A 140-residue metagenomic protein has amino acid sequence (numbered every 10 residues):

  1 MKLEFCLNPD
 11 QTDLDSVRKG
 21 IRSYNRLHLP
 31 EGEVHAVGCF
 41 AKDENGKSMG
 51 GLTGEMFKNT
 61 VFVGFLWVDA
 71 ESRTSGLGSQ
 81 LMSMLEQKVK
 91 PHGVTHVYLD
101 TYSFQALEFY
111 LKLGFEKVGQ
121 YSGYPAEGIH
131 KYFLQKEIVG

Functional and structural regions predicted by a protein language model:
L3-G64, D69, F104, G123 (+1 more regions): Acetyl-CoA-dependent GNAT
V17, Y110, F115: Conserved active-site tyrosine of GNAT-family acetyltransferases
S72-R73, H96: Acidic/histidine-enriched, beta-strand-rich ligand/metal-binding domains
T74-Q87, K112: Conserved acetyl-CoA-binding loop-helix of GNAT-fold acetyltransferases
G78, M82, S103-A106, G123-H130: Short glycine/proline-centered loop/turn elements that form peptide/ligand docking sites
V89-Y102: Conserved GNAT acetyl-CoA-binding A-motif
Y98-D100, E116-F133: Conserved catalytic-core motifs of GNAT/GCN5-like acyltransferases
